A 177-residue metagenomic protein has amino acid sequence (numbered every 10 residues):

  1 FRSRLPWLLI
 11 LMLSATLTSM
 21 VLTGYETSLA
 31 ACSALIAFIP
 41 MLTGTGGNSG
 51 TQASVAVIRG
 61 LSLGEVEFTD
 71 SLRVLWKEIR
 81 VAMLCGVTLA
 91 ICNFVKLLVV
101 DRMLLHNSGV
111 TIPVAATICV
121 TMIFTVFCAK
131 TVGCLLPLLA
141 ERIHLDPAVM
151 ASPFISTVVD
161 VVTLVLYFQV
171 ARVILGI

Functional and structural regions predicted by a protein language model:
F1-T131, L135-V158, Y167-I177: Alpha-helical transmembrane segments and their membrane-interface boundaries that form or gate the permeation pathway
V162-T163: Hydrophobic alpha-helical transmembrane segments of ABC transporter permease domains
